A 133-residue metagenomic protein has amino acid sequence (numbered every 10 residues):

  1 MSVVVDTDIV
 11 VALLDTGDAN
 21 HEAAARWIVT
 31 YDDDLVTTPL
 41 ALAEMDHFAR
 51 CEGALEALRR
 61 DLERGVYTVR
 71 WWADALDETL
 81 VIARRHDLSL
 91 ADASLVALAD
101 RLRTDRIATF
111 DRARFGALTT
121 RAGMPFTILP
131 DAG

Functional and structural regions predicted by a protein language model:
M1, Y31-L35, G65-Y67, R101-R106: Short active-site oxyanion
M1-V36, A49-R59, A122-P125, P130-G133: Short, well-structured N-terminal submotif of metal-dependent ribonuclease cores
V5, V36-T37, R70, L90 (+1 more regions): Short beta-strand scaffold positions
D8, D46, S89, A93-A97: Active-site phosphate/pyrophosphate-handling residues
D8-I9, L40-A43, A113: Alpha-helix/helix-capping structural signal
T16, R64-H86: Acidic catalytic patch
P39-R70: Active-site-proximal, substrate-binding regions of enzyme catalytic domains and RNA-binding/basic surfaces
V96, L102-G133: Acidic, PIN/NYN-like endoribonuclease modules and their adjacent C-terminal/linker elements
